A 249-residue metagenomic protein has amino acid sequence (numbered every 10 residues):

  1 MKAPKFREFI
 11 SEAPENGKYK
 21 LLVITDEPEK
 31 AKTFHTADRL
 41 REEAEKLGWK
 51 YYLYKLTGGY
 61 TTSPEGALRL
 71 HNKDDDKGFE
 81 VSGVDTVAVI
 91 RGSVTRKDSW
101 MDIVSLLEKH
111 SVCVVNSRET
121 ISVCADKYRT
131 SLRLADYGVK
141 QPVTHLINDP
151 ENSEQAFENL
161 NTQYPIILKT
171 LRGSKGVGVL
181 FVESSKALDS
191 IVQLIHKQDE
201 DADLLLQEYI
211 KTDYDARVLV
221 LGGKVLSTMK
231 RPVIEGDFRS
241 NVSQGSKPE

Functional and structural regions predicted by a protein language model:
M1-K20: Charge-dense, intrinsically disordered terminal/linker segments
P14-G17, F79-D85, L160-N161: Flexible, charged surface loops at secondary-structure boundaries
L21-D26, A37, S82, H110-S111 (+2 more regions): Active-site nucleotide/adenylate-binding loops and adjacent lid/helix of ATP-dependent enzymes
P28, T95, G173, K211-T212 (+1 more regions): Short, solvent-exposed loop/turn segments at secondary-structure junctions
P28-V143: Conserved N-proximal alpha/beta basic substrate-recognition cap immediately N-terminal to, or forming the N-lobe
K30, Y60, V123, S153 (+3 more regions): Flexible, glycine-rich phosphate/dinucleotide-binding loops and adjacent beta-alpha linkers at cofactor/substrate
R91, I147, R231: Conserved residues at the C-terminal ends of beta-strands
V177-E249: Phosphate-binding site of ATP-dependent enzymes
